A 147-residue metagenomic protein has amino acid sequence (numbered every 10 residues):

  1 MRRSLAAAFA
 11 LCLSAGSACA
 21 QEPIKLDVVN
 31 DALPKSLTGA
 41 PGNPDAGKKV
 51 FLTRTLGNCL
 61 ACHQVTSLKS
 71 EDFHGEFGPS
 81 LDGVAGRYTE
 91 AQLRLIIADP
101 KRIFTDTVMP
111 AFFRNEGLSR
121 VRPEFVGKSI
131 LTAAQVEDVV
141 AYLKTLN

Functional and structural regions predicted by a protein language model:
R2-A8: Sec-dependent signal peptide recognition, specifically the positively charged N-region followed immediately by
A15-S17: N-terminal signal peptide c-region/cleavage motif recognized by signal peptidases
E22-R54: Electrostatic cytochrome c docking/interface patches
P34-L37, S80-D82, F125-S129: Second-shell loop/turn segments in exported
A40-P41, Q64-D99, V108-R122: Gly/Gly-Pro-rich "capping" loops immediately C-terminal to redox-active cysteine motifs in periplasmic/lumenal
D45-L60, E71-G75, K128-A134: Sequence context surrounding c-type heme c attachment/ligation sites in exported
G47, T55-T66, L93, M109 (+2 more regions): The canonical Cys-X-X-Cys-His
R94-L95, R102-F104, F112-N147: C-terminal capping alpha-helices of c-type cytochrome domains
